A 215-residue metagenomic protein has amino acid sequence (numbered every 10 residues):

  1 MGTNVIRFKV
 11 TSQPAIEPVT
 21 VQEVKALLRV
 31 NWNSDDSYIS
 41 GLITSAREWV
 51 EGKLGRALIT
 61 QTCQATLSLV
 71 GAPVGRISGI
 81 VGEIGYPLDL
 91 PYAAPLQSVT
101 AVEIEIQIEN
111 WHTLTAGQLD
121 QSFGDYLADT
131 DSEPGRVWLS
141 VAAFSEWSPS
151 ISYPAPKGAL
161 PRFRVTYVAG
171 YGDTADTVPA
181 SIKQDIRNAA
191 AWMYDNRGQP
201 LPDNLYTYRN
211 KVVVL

Functional and structural regions predicted by a protein language model:
M1-L215: Divalent metal-cofactor coordination and adjacent catalytic microenvironments
